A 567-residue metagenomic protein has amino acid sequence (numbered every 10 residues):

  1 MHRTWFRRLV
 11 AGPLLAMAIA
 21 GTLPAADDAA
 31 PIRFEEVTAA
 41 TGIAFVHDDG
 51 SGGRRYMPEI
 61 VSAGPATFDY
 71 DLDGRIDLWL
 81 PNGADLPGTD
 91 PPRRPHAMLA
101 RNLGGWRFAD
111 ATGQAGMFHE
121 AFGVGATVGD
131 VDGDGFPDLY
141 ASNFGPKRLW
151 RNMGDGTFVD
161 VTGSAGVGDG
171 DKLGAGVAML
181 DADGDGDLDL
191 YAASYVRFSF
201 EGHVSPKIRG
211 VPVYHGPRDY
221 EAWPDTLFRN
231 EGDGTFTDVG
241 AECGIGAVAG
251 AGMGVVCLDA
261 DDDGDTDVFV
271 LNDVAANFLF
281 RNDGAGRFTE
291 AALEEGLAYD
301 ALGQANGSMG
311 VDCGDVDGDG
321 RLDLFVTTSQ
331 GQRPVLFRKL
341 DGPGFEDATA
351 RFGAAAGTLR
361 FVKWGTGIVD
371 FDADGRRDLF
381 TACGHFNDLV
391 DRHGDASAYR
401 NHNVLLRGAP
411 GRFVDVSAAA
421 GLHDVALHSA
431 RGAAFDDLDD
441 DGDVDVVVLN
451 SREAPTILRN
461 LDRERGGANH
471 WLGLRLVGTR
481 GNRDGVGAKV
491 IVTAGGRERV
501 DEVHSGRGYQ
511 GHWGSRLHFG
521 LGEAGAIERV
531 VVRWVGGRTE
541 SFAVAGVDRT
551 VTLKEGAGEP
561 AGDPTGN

Functional and structural regions predicted by a protein language model:
L9-G21: Bacterial N-terminal signal peptides
A26-R33, T41, S51, G353-A354 (+1 more regions): Gly/Ser/Thr/Pro-enriched helix-cap/hinge segments flanking short amphipathic alpha-helices
F34-V37, R107-G116, T157-V167, G234-G246 (+3 more regions): Blade-edge beta-strand/turn elements of extracellular beta-propeller and related beta-sheet repeat scaffolds
I43-A66, R93, A115-T127, G166-A178 (+9 more regions): Repeat-based blade/solenoid architectures
S62-L72, R101, F122-P137, L149-R151 (+9 more regions): Beta-propeller blade termini
R75-N82, D130, D134-N143, L190-S194 (+7 more regions): Hydrophobic beta-strand segments that make up the repeating blades of beta-propeller and related beta-repeat
P81-P95, S194-Y220, T381-R400: Short, conserved, GDST-rich strand-edge loop motifs in beta-rich repeat architectures
A97-N102, P224-N230, R281, R338 (+1 more regions): Beta-propeller blade signature
